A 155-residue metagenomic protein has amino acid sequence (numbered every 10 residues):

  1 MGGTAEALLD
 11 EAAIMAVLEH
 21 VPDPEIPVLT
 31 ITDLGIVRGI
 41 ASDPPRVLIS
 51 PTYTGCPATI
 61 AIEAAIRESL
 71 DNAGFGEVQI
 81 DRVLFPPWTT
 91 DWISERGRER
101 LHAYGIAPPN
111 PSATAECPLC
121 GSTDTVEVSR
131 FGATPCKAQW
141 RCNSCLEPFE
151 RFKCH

Functional and structural regions predicted by a protein language model:
M1-H155: Domain-level signature for proteins that mediate thiol-based redox and metal-cofactor handling
